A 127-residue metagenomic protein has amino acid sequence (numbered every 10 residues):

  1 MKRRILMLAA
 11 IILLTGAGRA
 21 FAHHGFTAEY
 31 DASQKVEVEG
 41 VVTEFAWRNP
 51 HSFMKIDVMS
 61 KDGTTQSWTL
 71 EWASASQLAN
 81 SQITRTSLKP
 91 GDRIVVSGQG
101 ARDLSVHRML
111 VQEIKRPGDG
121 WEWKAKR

Functional and structural regions predicted by a protein language model:
M1-M7: Bacterial N-terminal signal peptides that target proteins for export
M7-R19: Bacterial N-terminal signal peptides
A22-V36: Short boundary/loop segments of OB/S1/cold-shock single-stranded nucleic-acid-binding domains
V38-V42: Conserved hydrophobic positions within beta-strands
R48-M59: Short aromatic-glycine-enriched beta-strand elements
W72-N80: Short, structured beta-strand/loop micro-motifs enriched in basic residues and often containing a Trp
N80-V96: Short nucleic-acid-contacting surface segments enriched for D/E, G, S/T with interspersed K/R
A101-A125: OB-fold/S1-family single-stranded nucleic acid-binding modules
